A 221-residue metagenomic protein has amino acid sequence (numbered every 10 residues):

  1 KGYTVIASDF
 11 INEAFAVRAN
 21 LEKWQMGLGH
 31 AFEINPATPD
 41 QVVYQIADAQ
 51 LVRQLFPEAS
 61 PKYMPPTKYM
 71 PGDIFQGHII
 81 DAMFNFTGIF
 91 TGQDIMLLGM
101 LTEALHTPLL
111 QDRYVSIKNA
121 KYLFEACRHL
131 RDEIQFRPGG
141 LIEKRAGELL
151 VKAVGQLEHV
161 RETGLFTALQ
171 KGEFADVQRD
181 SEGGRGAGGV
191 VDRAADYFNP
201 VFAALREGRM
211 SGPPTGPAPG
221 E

Functional and structural regions predicted by a protein language model:
K1-E221: Anaerobic metallocofactor- and corrinoid-dependent redox/one-carbon enzyme cores, especially those from methanogenesis
